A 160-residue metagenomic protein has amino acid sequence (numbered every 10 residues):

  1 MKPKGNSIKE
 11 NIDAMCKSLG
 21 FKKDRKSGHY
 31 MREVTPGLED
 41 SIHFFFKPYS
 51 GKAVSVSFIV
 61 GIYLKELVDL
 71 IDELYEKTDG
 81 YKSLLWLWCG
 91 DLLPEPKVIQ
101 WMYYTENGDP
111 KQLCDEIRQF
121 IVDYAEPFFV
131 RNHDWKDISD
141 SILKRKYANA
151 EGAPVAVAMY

Functional and structural regions predicted by a protein language model:
M1-N11, K23, M31-Y160: Intrinsically disordered, low-complexity regulatory regions enriched in serine/threonine/proline and acidic residues
A14: Surface-exposed charge patches
K17-K26: Short secondary-structure junctions
